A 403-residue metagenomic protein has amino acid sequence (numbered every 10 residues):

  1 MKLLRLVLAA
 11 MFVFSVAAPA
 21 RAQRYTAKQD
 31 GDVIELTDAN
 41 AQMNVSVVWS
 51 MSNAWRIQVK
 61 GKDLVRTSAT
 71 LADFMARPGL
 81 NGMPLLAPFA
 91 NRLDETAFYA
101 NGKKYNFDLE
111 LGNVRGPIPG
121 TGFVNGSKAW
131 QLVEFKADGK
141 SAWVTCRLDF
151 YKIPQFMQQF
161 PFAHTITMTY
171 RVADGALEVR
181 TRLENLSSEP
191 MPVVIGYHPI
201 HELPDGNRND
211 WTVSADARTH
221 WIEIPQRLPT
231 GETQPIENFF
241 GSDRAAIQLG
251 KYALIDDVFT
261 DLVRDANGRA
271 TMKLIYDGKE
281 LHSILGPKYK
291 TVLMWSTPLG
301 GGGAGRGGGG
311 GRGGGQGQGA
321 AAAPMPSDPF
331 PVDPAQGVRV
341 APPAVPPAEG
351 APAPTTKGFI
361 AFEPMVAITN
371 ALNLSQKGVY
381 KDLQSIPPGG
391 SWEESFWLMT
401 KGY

Functional and structural regions predicted by a protein language model:
V7-S15: Bacterial N-terminal signal peptides
Q23-A39: Short, Gly/Pro- and small/polar-rich lid/capping loops
R24-K28, K103, D108-D174: Extended, loop-rich substrate-binding clefts of extracytoplasmic carbohydrate-active enzymes
L36, V47-V48, I57-V59, L148-P204: Acidic, contiguous internal or C-terminal segments within carbohydrate-active enzymes that form a structured patch used
Q42-L111, P326-P331, T356, I360-A361: Acidic-aromatic substrate-binding/catalytic surfaces of carbohydrate-active enzymes
V45, F98-F107, T181, Q384-G402: Short Pro-Gly-centered flexible turn/kink motifs
G112, P190-M191, I200-K290, G313-G317: Active-site/ligand-binding surface loops and adjacent short beta/alpha elements that line catalytic pockets across
P117-Q131, F135, T212, Y252-K381: Acidic/His-leaning functional-site neighborhoods
